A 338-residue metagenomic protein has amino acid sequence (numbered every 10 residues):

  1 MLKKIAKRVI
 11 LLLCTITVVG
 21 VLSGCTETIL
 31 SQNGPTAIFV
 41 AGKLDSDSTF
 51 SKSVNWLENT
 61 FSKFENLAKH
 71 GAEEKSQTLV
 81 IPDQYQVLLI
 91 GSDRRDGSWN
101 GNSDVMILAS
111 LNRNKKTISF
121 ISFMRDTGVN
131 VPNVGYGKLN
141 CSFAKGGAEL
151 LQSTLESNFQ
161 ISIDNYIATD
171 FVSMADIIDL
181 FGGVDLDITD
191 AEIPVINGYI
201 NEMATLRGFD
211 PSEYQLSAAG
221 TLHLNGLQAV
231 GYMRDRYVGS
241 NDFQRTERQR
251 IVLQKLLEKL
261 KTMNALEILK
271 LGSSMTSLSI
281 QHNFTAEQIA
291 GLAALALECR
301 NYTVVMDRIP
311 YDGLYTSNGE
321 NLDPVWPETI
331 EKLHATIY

Functional and structural regions predicted by a protein language model:
I29-L88, N114: N-terminal, intrinsically disordered, polar/charged segments of Gram-positive cell-envelope systems that serve as
L57-Y85, D96-G97, V131, G135-G137 (+1 more regions): C-terminal solvent-exposed extensions
G71-S76, L89-R95, N102-I107, C141-E156 (+2 more regions): N-terminal post-signal-peptidase region of extra-cytosolic proteins
P82-Y85, G101-M106, K115-F123, V134 (+7 more regions): Extracytoplasmic
D93-S98, G137-K145, Q160-N165, R236-Q244 (+3 more regions): Second-shell loop/turn segments in exported
K145-F209, N283-I289: Amphipathic, coiled-coil-like alpha-helical scaffolding segments used for oligomerization/assembly
D179-E267: Flexible, polar/acidic helix-loop-strand segments at domain edges
